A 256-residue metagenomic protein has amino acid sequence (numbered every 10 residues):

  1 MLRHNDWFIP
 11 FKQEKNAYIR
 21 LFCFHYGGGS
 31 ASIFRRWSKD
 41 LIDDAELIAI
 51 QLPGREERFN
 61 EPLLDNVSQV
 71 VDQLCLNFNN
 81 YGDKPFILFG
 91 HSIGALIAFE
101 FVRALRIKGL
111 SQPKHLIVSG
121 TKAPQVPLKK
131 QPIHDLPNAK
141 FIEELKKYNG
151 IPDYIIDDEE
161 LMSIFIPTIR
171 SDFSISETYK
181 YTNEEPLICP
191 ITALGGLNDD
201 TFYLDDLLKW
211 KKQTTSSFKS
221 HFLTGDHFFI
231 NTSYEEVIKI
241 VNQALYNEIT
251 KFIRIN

Functional and structural regions predicted by a protein language model:
M1-F89, L96-N256: Domain-scale detector for complete catalytic domains at protein termini or as standalone homologs
